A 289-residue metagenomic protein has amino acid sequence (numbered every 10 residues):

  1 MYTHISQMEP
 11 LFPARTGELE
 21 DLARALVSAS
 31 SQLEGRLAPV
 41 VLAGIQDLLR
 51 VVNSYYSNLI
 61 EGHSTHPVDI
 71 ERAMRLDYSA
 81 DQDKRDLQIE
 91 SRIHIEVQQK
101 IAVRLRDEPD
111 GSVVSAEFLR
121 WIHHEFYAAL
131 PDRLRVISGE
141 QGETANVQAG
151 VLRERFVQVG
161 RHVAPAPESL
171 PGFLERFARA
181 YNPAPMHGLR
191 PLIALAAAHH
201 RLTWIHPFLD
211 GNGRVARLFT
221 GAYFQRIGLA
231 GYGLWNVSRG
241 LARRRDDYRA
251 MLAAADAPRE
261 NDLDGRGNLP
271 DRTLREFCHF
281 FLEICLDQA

Functional and structural regions predicted by a protein language model:
M1-A289: FIC/Doc superfamily catalytic core
